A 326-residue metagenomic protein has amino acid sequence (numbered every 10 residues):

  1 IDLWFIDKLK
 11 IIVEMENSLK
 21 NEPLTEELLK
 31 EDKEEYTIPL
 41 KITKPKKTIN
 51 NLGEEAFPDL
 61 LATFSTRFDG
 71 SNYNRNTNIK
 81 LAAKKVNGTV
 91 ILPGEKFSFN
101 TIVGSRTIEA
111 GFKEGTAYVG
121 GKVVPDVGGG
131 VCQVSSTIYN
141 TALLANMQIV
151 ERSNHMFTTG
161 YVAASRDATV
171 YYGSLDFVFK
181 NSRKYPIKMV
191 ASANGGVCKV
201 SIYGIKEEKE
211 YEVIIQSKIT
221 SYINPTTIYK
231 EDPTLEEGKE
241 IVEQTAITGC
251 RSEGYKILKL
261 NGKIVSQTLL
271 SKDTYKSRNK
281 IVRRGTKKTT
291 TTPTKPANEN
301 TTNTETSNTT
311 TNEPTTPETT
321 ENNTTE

Functional and structural regions predicted by a protein language model:
D2-E326: Well-ordered beta-sheet/strand-loop patches within structured domains
